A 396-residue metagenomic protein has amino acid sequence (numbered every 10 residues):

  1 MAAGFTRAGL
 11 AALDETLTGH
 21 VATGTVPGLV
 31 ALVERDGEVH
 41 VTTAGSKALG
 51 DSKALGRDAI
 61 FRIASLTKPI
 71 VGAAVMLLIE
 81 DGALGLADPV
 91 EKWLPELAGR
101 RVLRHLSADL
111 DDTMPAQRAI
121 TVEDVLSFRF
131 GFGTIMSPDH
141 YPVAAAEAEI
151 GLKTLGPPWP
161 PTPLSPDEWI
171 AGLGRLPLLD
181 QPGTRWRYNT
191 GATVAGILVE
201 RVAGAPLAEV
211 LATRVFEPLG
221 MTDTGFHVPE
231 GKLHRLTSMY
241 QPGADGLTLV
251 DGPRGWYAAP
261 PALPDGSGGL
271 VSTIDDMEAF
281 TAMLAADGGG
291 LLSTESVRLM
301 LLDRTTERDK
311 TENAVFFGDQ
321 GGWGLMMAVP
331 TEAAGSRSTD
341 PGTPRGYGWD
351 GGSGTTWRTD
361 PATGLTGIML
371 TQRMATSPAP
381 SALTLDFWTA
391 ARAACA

Functional and structural regions predicted by a protein language model:
A3-I63, A83-G85, R101-A108, R392: Short, conserved catalytic-motif segment at the N-terminal edge
G9, L13, I63, T67 (+5 more regions): Hydrophobic (often cysteine-bearing) scaffold residues that line and stabilize catalytic clefts of nucleotide/cofactor
L17, G37-V39, R62-V90, A192-E200 (+2 more regions): Active-site SXXK
H40-T42, G352, W357-R358, G364-R373: Short, well-ordered beta-strand elements
E91-G99: Acidic helix-start/capping segments at beta-turn-to-alpha-helix junctions
R101-P341: Short, surface-exposed loop or secondary-structure junction motifs that flank catalytic or metal-binding residues
P341-Y347: Short, hydrophobic/aromatic-rich segments at coil-to-beta transitions
R373-A396: Generic C-terminus detector
